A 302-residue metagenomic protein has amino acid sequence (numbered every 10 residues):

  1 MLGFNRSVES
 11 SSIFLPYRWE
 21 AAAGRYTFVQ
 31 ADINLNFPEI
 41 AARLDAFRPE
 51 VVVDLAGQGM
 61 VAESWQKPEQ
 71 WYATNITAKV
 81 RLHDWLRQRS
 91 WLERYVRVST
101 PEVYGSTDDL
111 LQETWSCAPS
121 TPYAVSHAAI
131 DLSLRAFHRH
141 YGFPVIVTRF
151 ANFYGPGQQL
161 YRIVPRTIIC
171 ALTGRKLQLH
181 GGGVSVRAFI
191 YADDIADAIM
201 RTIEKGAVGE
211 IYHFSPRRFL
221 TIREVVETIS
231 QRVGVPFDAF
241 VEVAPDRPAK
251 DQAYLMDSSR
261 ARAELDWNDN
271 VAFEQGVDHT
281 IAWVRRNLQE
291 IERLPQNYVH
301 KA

Functional and structural regions predicted by a protein language model:
M1-F153, N287, K301: N-terminal Rossmann-like NAD(P)+-binding domain of SDR-like oxidoreductases, especially those catalyzing
G3, A31, A171-A302: C-terminal substrate-binding subdomain of Rossmann-fold SDR/epimerase-dehydratase oxidoreductases
P38, E50, A62, E69 (+7 more regions): Residues in well-ordered alpha-helical elements
E39-F47, W85, C170, A198 (+2 more regions): CheY-like receiver
P68, T148, L160-Y161, G206: Active-site loop immediately N-terminal to the catalytic Tyr-X3-Lys motif of short-chain dehydrogenase/reductase
V96, S106-D108, G142, Q158 (+2 more regions): Proline-centered turn/helix-capping motifs that create local helix->coil transitions or kinks
W115, P119-S126, P156, L160-V164 (+1 more regions): The catalytic Tyr-centered alpha-helix of NAD(P)H-dependent dehydrogenases
A129-F137, T167, V225, I229: Hydrophobic alpha-helix immediately C-terminal to the catalytic Tyr-X-X-X-Lys motif of short-chain
